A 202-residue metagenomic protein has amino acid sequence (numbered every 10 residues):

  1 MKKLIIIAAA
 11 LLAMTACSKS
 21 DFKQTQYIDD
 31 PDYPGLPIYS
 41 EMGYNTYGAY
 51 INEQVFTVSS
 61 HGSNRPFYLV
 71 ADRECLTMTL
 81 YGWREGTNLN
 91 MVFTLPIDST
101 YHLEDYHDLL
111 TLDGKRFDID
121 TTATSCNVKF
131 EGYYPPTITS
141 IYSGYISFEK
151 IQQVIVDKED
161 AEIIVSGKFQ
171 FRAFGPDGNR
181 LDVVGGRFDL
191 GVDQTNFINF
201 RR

Functional and structural regions predicted by a protein language model:
M1-S18: Sec-dependent bacterial lipoprotein signal peptides
K2, C17, E41, C75 (+3 more regions): Extracellular low-complexity Ser/Thr/Asn/Gly-rich intrinsically disordered segments
S20-T77, R202: Acidic/polar, low-complexity intrinsically disordered N-terminal segments immediately downstream of a Sec signal
E53-V55, S60-G62, R84, L95-I97 (+1 more regions): A mature extracytoplasmic/lumenal domain signature
Q54, T87-L89, N179-R180: Short acidic/polar mixed-charge low-complexity motifs
V58-S59, I119, V183: Short capping micro-motif at the N-terminus of alpha-helices
N64-E159: Surface-exposed helix/loop patches within compact recognition domains
G144-R202: C-terminal or internal capping secondary-structure element at the end of a domain, subdomain, or sheet
